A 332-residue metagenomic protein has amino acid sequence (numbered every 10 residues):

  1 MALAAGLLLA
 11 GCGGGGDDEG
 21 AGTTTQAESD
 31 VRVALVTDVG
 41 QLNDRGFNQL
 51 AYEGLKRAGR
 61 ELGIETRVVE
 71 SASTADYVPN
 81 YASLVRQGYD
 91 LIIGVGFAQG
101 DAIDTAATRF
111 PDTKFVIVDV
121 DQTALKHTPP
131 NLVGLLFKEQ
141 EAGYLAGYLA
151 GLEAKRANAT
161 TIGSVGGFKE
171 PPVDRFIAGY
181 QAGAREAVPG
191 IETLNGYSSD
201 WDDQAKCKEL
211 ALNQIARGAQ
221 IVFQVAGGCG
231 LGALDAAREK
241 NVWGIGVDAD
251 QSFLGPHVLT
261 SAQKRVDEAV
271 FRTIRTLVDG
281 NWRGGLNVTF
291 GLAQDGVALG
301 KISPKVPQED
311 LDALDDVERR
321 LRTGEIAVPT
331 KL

Functional and structural regions predicted by a protein language model:
M1-A4: Sec-dependent N-terminal signal peptides
L7-G11: C-terminal motif of bacterial Sec signal peptides marking the signal peptidase cleavage site
C12-D17: Bacterial signal peptide processing site
D18-L332: A residue-level marker of the well-folded mature domains of exported/periplasmic proteins
